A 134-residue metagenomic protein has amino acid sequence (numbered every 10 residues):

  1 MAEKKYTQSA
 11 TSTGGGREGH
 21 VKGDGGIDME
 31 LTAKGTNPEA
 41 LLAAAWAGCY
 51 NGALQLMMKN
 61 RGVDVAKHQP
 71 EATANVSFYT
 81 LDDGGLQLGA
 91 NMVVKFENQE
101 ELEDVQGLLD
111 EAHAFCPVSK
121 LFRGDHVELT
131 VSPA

Functional and structural regions predicted by a protein language model:
M1-A44, N51-A134: Extended beta-strand/beta-hairpin segments
